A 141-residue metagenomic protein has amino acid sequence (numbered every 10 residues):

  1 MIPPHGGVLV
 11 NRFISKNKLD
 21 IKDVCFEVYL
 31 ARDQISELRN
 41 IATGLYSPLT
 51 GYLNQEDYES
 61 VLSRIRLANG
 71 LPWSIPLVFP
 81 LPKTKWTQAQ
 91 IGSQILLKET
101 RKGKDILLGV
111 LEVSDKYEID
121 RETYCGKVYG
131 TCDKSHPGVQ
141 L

Functional and structural regions predicted by a protein language model:
M1-L141: Non-catalytic terminal extensions that flank enzyme cores
